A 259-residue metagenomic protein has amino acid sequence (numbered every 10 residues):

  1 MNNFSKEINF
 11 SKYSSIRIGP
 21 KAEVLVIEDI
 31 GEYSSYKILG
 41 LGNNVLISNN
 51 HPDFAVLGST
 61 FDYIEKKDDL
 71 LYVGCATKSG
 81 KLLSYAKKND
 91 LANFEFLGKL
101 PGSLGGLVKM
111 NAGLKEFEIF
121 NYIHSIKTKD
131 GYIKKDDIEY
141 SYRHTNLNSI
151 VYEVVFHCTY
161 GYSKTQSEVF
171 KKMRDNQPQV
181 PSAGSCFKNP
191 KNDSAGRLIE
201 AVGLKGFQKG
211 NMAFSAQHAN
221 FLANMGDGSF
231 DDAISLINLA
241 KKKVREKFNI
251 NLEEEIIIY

Functional and structural regions predicted by a protein language model:
M1-M110: Anion-binding (especially nucleotide phosphate/pyrophosphate-binding) glycine-rich loop and adjoining beta-alpha core
F4-S15, K129-K243, K247-Y259: Phosphate/pyrophosphate- and phosphate-bearing ligand-binding catalytic cores of soluble enzymes
P20, L39-L41, Y122, V180-P181 (+1 more regions): Short, basic and Ser/Thr-rich N-terminal targeting/leader segments
K21-A22, P52, F61, I119 (+3 more regions): A broad structural signal for short, well-ordered beta-strand segments within beta-sheet-rich domains
E28-I30, N50-H51, T60-F61, G113 (+3 more regions): Short loop segments at secondary-structure junctions
N44, L70, S125, I150-V151 (+1 more regions): Structural motif
L107-T128, Y132-R143: Active-site glycine-rich loop that binds ribose-phosphate moieties when present
